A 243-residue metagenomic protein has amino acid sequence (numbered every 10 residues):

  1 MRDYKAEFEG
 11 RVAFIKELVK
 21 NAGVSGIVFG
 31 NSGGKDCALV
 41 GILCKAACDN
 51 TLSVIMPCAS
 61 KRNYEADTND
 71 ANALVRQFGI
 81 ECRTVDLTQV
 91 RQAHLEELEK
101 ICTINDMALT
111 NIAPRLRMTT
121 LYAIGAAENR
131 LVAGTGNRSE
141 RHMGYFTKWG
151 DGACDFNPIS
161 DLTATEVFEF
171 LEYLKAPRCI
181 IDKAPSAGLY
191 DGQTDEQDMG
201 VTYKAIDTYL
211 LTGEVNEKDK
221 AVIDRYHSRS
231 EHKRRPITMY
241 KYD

Functional and structural regions predicted by a protein language model:
M1-M143: ATP-dependent adenylation/nucleotidyltransferase module used to activate substrates
M1-N31, K35, L39-V40, G152 (+1 more regions): Peripheral terminal appendages
P57, P158, P177, P185 (+1 more regions): Proline-rich low-complexity regions
R76, L109-R117, R130-T202: Catalytic subdomain that performs nucleotidyl-dependent activation
V90-L98, I112, I180, I206-Y209 (+2 more regions): Generic structural signal of hydrophobic/aromatic residues within well-ordered alpha-helices of folded domains
